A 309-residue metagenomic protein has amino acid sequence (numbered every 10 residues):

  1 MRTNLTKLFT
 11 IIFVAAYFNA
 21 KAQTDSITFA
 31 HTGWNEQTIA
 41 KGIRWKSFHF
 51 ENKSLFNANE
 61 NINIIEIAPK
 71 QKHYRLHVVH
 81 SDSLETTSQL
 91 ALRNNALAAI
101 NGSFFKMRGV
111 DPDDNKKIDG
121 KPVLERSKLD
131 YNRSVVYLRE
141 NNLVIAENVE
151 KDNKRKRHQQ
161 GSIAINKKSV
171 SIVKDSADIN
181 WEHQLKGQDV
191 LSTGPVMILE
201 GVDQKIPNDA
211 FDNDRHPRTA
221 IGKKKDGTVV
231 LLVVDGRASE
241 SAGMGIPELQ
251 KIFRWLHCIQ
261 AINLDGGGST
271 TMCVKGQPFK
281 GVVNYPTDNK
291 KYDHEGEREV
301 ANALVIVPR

Functional and structural regions predicted by a protein language model:
M1-S26: Bacterial Sec-dependent N-terminal signal peptides
Q23-R309: Gly/Ser/Thr/Pro-rich low-complexity, intrinsically disordered segments
